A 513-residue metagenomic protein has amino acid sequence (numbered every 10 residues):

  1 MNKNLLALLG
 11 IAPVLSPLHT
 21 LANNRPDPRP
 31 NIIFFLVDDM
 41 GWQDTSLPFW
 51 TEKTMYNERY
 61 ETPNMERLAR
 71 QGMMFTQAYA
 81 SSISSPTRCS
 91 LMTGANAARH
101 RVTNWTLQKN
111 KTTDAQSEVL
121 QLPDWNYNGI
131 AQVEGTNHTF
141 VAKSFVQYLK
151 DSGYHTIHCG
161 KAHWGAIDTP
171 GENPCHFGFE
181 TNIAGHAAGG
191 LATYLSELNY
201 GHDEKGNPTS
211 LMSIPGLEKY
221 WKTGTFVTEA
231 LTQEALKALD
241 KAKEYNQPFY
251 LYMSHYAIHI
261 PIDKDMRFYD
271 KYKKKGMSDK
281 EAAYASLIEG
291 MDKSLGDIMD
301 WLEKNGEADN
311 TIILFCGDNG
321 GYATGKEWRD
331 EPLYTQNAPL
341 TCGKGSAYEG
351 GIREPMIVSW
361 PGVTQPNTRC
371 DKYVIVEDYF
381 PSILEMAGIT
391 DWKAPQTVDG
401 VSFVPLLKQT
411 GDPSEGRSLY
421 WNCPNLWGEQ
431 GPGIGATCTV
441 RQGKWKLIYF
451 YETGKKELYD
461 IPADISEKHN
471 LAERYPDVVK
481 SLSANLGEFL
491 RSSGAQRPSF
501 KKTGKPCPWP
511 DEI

Functional and structural regions predicted by a protein language model:
M1-D27: Bacterial Sec-dependent N-terminal signal peptides
N24-P30, V37, W42, M74 (+4 more regions): Long, internal low-complexity/basic segments
P28, M55-T62, Y79-I83, D114 (+9 more regions): A short beta-strand-to-alpha-helix junction
P28-I33, Q71-T76, D151-I157, F177-E180 (+5 more regions): Loop/turn elements at helix/coil->beta-strand transitions in domains of secreted/extracellular proteins
K53-R88, G94-R99, H155-I157, F177-H186: Short, structured active-site-proximal loop/turn typified by the sulfatase FGly-forming signature C/S-X-P-X-R
L107-H155, A162-Q247, H255-K264, A282-A285: Formylglycine-dependent
P170-G178, I260-R267, D300-V363, I375: Histidine-centered active-site microenvironments of extracellular/periplasmic hydrolases and transferases
T181, G189, G321-E349, T364-K372 (+2 more regions): C-terminal cap/loop subdomain of S1 sulfatases and analogous C-terminal strand-loop tails that border
